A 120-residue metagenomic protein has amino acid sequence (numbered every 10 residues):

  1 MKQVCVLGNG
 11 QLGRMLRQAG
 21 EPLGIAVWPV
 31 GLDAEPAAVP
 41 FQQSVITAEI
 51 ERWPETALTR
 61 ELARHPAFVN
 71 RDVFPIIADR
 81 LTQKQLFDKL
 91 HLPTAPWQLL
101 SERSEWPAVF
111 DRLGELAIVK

Functional and structural regions predicted by a protein language model:
M1-Q85, S104: ATP-binding N-terminal substructure of ATP-dependent carboxylate-amine bond-forming enzymes
A78-K120: Active-site nucleotide/adenylate-binding loops and adjacent lid/helix of ATP-dependent enzymes
